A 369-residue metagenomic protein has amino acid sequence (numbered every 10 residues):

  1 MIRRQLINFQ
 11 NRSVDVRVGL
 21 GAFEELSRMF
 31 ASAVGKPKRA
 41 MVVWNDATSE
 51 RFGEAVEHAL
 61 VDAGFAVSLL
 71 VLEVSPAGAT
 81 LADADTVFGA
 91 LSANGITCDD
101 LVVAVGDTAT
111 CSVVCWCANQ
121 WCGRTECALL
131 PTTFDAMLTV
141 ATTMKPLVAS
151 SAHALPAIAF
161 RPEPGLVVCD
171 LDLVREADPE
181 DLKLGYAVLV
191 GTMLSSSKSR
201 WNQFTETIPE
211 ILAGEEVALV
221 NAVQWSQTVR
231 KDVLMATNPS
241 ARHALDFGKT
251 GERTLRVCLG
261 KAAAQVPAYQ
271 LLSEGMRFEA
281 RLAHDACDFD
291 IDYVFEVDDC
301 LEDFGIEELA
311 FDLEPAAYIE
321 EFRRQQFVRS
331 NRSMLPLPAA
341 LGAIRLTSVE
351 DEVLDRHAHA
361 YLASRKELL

Functional and structural regions predicted by a protein language model:
M1-D100: ATP/NTP phosphate-donor binding region
Q5, A187-L189, I291-L369: C-terminal charged capping/lid subdomain of soluble metabolic enzymes
N8, V34-G35, N94-T97, Q120-C122 (+5 more regions): Solvent-exposed alpha-helices and their adjacent loops that cap or buttress functional pockets in soluble metabolic
E73-S75, V105-D107, M235, F247-G248: Glycine-rich beta-strand-to-loop/alpha-helix junction loops that act as flexible
N94-C117, W121-T132: A short, small-residue-rich loop immediately preceding and capping a beta-strand
W116-E210: A glycine/threonine-rich phosphate-anchoring loop and its flanking beta-alpha core in nucleotide/phosphate-binding
T207-A316: Active-site segments that bind and position negatively charged phosphate/pyrophosphate groups
